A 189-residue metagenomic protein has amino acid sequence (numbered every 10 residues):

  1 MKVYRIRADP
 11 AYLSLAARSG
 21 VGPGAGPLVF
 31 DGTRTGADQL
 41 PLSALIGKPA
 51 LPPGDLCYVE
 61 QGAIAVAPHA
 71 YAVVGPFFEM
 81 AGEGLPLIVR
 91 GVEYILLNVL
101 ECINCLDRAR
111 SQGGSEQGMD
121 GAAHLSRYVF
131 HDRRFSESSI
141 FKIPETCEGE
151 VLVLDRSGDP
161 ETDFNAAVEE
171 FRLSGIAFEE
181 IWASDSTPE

Functional and structural regions predicted by a protein language model:
M1-L28: Short, extreme N-terminal leader segments that mark the start of a protein/domain
R5-A8, G24, V92-E189: Acidic, proline/glycine-rich low-complexity IDRs
Y12-S19, P49-C57, L106-R108: Short low-complexity stretches enriched in small and charged residues
L28-A63: N-terminal low-complexity, intrinsically disordered segments
L28-G32, Y71, A81-P86, L125-V129 (+1 more regions): Intrinsically disordered, low-complexity boundary segments flanking structured domains
D38-S43, Y58-G62, H69-P76, S115-M119 (+1 more regions): Short linear motifs at secondary-structure transitions and domain/linker junctions
L56-C105: Aromatic- and glycine-enriched beta-alpha-beta binding-site module
